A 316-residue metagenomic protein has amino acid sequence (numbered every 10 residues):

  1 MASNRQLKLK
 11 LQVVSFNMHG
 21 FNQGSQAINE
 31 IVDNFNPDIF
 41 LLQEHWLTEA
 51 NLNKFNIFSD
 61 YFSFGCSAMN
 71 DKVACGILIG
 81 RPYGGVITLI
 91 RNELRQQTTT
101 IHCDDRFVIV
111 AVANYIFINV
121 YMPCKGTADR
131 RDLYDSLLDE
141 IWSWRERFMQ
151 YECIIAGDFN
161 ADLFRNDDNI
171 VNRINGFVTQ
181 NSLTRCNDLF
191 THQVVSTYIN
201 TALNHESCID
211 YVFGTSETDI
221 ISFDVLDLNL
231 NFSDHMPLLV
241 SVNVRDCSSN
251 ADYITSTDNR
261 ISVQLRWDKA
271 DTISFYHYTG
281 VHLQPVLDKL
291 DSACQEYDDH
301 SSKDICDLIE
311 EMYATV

Functional and structural regions predicted by a protein language model:
M1-Q150, V178-Q180: Short phosphate/oxyanion-binding micro-motifs
Q6, S25, L52, N166-D168 (+2 more regions): Short, function-defining helix-loop hinge/capping sites that tune catalysis or transport
E30-D71, L133-S216, V281-D298, L308: Metal-dependent phosphoesterases centered on the DNase I-like endonuclease/exonuclease/phosphatase
I77-Q97, V112-I116, F177-Q180, Y198-I221 (+1 more regions): Conserved beta strand-loop-helix elements of the APE1-like EEP
G85, R106-V108, I209, L226-D227 (+1 more regions): Residue-level marker for the onset of beta-strands and adjacent loop->beta junctions in well-ordered domains
T98-I101, N187-F190, D224-L226: Conserved S-adenosyl-L-methionine
A111-A113, N119, V178-Q180, T215-V316: Surface polyanion/phosphate-binding segment centered on an Asp-His-Pro turn
